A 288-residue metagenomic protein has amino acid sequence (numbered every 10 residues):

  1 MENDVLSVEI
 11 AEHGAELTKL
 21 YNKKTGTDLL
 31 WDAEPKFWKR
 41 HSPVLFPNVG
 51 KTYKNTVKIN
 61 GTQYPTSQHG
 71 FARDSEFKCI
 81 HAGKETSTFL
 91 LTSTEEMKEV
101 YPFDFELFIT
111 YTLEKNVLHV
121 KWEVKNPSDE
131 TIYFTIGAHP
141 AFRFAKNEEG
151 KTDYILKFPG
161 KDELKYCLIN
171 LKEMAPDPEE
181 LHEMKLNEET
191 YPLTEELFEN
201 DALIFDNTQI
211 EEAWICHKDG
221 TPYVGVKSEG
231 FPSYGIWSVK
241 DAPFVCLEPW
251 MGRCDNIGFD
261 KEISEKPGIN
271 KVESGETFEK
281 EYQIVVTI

Functional and structural regions predicted by a protein language model:
M1-K58, Q63-T66, T208-G230, F278-I288: Beta-strand-rich N-terminal accessory domains
E2, T62-K115: Extended, loop-rich substrate-binding clefts of extracytoplasmic carbohydrate-active enzymes
V8, S87-F89, L107-I109, V120 (+4 more regions): Hydrophobic residues positioned within well-ordered beta-strands of beta-sheet architectures
N48-G50, G70-S75, P102-E106, E149 (+2 more regions): Short solvent-exposed loop/turn micro-motifs enriched in small/polar/acidic residues
I80-S87, T112-V117, K146-G150, V239-A242 (+1 more regions): A short, structured loop/turn motif at beta-sheet edges
S93-N147: Acidic, contiguous internal or C-terminal segments within carbohydrate-active enzymes that form a structured patch used
A141-F144, E148-S228: Active-site/ligand-binding surface loops and adjacent short beta/alpha elements that line catalytic pockets across
P222-I288: Active-site pocket scaffolds in enzymes
